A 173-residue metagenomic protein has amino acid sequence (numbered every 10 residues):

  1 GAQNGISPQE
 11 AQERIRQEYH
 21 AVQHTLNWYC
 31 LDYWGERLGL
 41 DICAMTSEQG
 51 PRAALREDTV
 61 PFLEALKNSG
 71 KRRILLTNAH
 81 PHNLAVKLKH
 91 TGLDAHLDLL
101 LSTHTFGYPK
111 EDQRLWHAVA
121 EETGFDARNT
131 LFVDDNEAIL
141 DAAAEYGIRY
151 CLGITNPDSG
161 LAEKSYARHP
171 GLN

Functional and structural regions predicted by a protein language model:
G1-P61, S69, H80-H82: N-terminal helical cap/lid subdomain that shapes the substrate entry/recognition surface in HAD-like hydrolases
V60, E64, K71, H80-P81 (+1 more regions): Asp-based, Mg2+/Mn2+-dependent phosphohydrolase catalytic module
T77: Conserved phosphate-coupling serine/threonine residues in phosphotransfer and NTP-handling enzymes
